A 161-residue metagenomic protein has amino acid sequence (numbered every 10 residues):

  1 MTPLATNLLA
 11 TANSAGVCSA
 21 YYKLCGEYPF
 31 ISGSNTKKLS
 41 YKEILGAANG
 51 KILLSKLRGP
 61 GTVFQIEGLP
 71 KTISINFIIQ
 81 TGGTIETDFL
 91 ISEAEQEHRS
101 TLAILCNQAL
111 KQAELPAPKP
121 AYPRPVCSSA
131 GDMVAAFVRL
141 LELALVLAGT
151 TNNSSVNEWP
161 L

Functional and structural regions predicted by a protein language model:
M1-C18, K23-T36, E43, I66-I73 (+1 more regions): Intrinsically disordered, low-complexity regulatory regions enriched in serine/threonine/proline and acidic residues
N49-P60: Short secondary-structure junctions
G59-E67: Short linear loop/turn motifs
I78: Basic, glycine-/proline-tolerant helical and adjacent loop/strand elements that line or dock onto nucleic-acid
